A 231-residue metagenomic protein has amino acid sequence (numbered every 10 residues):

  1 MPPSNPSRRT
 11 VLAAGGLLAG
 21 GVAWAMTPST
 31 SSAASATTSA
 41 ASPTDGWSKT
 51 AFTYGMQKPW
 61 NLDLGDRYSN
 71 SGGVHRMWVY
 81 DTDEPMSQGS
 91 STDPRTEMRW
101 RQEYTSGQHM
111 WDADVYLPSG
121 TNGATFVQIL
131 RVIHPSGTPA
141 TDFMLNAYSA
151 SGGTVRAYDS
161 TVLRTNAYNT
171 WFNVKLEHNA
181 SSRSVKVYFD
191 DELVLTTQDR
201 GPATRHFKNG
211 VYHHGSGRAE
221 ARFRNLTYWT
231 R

Functional and structural regions predicted by a protein language model:
M1-P6, A13-A25: N-terminal secretory signal peptides
A23-T37: C-terminal region of N-terminal signal peptides and the immediate post-cleavage residues of exported proteins
A36-N61: N-terminal module-boundary/linker segments of secreted carbohydrate-active enzymes
T53-M77: Extracellular glycan-recognition surfaces and repeat-rich motifs
W78-S149: Secretory/extracellular carbohydrate-interaction modules and structurally similar beta-sandwich "look-alikes"
Q108-M110, D199-R231: Ligand-recognition surfaces built from glycine- and aromatic
T154-N173: Short, aromatic/His-centered strand-loop micro-motif at the edge of beta-sheets
T170-N179, V185-V187: Short tryptophan-centered beta-strand motifs in secreted/extracellular beta-sheet-rich domains of glycan-recognition
